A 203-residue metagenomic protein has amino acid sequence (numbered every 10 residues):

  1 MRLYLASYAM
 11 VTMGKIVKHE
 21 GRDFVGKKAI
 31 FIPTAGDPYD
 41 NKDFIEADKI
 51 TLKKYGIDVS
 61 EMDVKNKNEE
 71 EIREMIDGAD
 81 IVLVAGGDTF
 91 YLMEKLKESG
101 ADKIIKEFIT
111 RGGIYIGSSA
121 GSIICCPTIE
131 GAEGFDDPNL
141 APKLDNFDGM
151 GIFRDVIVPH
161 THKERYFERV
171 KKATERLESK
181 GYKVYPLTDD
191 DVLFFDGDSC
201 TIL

Functional and structural regions predicted by a protein language model:
M1-I81, A85: N-terminal beta1-alpha1 cap of cysteine-dependent amidohydrolase-like domains
S7-A9, D191, D196-L203: Patatin-like phospholipase A catalytic core
G26, G56, A79, G112 (+2 more regions): Short, well-ordered alpha-helix to beta-strand connector turns
D37, G87-F90, G121, H162: Short glycine-rich anion-binding loops that position phosphate/pyrophosphate groups of nucleotides and phosphorylated
V84, D88-T89, C126: Conserved PLP-enzyme active-site core in the AAT-like
T89-S99: Glycine/threonine-rich flexible loop motifs
K95, D102-K163: Class I SAM-dependent methyltransferase SAM-binding "motif I" and its flanking Rossmann-like core
D148-V192, D196-G197: Conserved anion/nucleotide-ligand pocket segment
